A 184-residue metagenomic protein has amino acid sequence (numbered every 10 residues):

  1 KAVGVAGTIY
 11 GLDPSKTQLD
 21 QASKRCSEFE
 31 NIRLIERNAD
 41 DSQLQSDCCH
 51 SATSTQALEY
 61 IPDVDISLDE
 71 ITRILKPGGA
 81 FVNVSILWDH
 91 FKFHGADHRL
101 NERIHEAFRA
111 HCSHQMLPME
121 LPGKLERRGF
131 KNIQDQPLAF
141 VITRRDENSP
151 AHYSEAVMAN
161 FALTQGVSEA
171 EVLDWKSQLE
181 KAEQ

Functional and structural regions predicted by a protein language model:
K1-S42, I66: Class I SAM-dependent methyltransferase SAM/SAH-binding core
S27-F29, R99-N101, A151-Y153: Short, hinge-like loop/turn segments at secondary-structure boundaries
D40-A52: A short acidic, Gly/Pro-enriched loop at the edge of an enzyme's catalytic core that lines a small-molecule cofactor
H50-D65: A short SAM/SAH-binding and catalytic strip from SAM-dependent methyltransferases
D65-A80: A short glycine-rich, Lys/Arg-flanked "PGG" loop and its adjoining helix->strand segment in the class I
V82-N148, N160-Q165: Conserved catalytic/acceptor-binding region of the Class I
Y153-Q184: A C-terminal cap/extension of S-adenosyl-L-methionine-dependent methyltransferases that defines the acceptor-substrate
